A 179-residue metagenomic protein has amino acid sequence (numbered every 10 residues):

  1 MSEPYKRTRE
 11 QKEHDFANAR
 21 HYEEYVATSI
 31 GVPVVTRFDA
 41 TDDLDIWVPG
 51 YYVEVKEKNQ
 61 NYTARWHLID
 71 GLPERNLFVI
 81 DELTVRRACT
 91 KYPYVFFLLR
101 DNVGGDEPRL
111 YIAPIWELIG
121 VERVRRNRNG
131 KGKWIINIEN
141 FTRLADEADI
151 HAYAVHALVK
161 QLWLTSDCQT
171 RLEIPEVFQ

Functional and structural regions predicted by a protein language model:
M1-Y52, K56-Q179: Nucleic-acid endonuclease domains
